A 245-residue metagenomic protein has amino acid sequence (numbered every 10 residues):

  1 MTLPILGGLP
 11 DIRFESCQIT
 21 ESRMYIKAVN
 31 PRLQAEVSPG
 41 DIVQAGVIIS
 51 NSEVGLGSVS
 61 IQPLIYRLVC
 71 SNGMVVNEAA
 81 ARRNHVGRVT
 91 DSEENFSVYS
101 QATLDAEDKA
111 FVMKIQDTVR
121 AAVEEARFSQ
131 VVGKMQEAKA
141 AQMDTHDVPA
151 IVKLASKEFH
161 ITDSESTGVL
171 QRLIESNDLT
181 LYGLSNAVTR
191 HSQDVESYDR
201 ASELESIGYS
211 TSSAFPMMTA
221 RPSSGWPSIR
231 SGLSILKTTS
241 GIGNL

Functional and structural regions predicted by a protein language model:
M1-P10: Amphipathic alpha-helical segments
P10-S22: Long, charged, glycine-rich C-terminal linkers/tails
T20-R23, P31-L245: Intrinsically disordered, low-complexity regions enriched in serine/threonine
